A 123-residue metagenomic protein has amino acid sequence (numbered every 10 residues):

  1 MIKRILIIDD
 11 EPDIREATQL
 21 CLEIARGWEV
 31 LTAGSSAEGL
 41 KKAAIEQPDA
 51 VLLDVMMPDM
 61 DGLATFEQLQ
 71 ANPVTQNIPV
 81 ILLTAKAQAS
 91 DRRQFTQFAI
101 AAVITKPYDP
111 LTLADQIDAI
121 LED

Functional and structural regions predicted by a protein language model:
I8-D9, A33, V51: Conserved sequence signature across two-component system core domains
P12-L31: Two-component/phosphorelay signaling modules centered on CheY-like receiver
T32-K41, G62-A64: Helix N-cap/capping motif at the beta->alpha junctions
E46-L52: Active-site beta3 strand of CheY-like receiver
M57: Receiver (REC) domain active-site loop signature in two-component systems and cognate sites in sensor histidine kinases
A64, A87-I104, T112-D115: Alpha4 helix (beta4-alpha4-beta5 surface) of REC/receiver domains from two-component response regulators
D109: Receiver (REC) domain switch/active-site region of two-component response regulators
